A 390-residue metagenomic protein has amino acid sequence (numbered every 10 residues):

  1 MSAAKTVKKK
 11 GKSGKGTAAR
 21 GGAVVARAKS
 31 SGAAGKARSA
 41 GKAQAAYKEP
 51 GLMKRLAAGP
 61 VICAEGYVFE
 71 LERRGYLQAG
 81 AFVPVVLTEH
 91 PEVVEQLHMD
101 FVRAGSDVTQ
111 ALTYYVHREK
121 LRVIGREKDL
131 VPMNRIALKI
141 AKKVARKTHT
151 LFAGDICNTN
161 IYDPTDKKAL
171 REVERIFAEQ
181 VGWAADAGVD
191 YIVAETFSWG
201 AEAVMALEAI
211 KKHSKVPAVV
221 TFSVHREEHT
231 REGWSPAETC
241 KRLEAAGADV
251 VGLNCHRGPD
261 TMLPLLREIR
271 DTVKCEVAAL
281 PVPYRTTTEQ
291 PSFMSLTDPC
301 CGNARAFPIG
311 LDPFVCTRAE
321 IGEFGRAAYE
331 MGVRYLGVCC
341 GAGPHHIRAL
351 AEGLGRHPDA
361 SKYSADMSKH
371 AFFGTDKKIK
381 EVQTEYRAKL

Functional and structural regions predicted by a protein language model:
S2-L390: Domain-level signal for soluble alpha/beta catalytic cores
